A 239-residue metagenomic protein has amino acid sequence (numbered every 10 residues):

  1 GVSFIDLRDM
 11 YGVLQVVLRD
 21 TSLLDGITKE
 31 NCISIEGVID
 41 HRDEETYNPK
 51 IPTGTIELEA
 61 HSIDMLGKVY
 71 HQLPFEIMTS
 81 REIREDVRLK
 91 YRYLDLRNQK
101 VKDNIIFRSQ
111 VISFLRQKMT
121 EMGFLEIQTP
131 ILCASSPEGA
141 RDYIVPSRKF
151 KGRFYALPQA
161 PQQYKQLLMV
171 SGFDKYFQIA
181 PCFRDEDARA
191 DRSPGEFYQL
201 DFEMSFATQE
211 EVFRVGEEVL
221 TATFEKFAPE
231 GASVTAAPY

Functional and structural regions predicted by a protein language model:
G1-Y239: Class II aminoacyl-tRNA synthetase catalytic cores and aaRS-like
